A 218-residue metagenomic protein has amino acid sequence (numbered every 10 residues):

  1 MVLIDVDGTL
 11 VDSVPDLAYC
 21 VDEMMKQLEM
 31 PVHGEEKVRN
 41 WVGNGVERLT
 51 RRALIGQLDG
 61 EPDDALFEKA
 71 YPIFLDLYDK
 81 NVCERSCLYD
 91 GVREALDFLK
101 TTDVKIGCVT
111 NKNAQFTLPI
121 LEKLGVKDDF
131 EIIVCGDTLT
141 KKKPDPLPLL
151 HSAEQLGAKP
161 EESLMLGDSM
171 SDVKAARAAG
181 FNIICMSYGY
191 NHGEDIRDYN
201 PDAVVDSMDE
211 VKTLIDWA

Functional and structural regions predicted by a protein language model:
M1-N40, V46, R51: Active-site neighborhood of HAD-like aspartate-dependent phosphohydrolases
M1-V2, A114, L118-A218: Asp-based, Mg2+/Mn2+-dependent phosphohydrolase catalytic module
L17-A18, V46-T50, F67, Y71 (+4 more regions): A general structural signal for well-ordered alpha-helical segments in protein cores
Q27-V32, L58-D63, T102, G125-D129 (+1 more regions): Short helix-capping segments at alpha-helix termini
N44-K80, D90-R93, F98: A metal-dependent, Asp-based hydrolase signature
D76-C108, A114-L118, P146: Short, acidic loop-to-helix structural element flanking the phosphoryl-transfer center in phosphate-processing enzymes
